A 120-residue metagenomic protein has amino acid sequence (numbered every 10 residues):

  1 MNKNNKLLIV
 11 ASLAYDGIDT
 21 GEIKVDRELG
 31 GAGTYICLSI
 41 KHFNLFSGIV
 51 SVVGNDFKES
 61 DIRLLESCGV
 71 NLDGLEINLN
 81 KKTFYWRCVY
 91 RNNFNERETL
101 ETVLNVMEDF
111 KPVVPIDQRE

Functional and structural regions predicted by a protein language model:
N2-L8: Extreme N-terminal starter segment of soluble prokaryotic enzymes
N4, Y15-I23, R27, N44-E120: Conserved N-terminal subdomain of the carbohydrate kinase-like
A11-L13: Active-site metal-binding loops of divalent metal-dependent hydrolases
I23-L38: Short catalytic helix/loop segments, enriched in acidic residues and glycine and frequently bearing histidine
K41: Gly/Ala-rich phosphate-binding loop of Rossmann-like dinucleotide-binding domains, activating on the conserved
